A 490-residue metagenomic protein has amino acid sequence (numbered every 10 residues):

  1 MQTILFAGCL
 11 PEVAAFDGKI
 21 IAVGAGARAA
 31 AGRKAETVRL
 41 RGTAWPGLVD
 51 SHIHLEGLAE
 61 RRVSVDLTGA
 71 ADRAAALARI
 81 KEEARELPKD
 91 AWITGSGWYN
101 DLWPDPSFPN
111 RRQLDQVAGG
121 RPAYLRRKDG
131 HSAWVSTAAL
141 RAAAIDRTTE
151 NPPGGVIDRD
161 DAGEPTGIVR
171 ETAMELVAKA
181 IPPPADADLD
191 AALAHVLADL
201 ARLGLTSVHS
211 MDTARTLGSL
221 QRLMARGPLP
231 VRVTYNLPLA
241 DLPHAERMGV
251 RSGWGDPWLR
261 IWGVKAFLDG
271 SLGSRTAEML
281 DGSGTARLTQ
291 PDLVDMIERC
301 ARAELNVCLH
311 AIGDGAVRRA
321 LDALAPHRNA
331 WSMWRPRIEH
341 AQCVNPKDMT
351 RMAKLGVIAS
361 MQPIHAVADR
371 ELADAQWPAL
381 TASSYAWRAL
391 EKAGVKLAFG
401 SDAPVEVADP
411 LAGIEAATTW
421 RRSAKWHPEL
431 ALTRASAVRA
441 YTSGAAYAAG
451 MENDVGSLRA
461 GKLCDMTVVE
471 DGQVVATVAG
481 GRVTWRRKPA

Functional and structural regions predicted by a protein language model:
Q2-A7, E12-E246, A266-I312, A316 (+2 more regions): Divalent metal-binding segments
F16-D17, L268, R459-K462, A479: A cytosolic small-molecule/anion-sensing beta-strand core signal
H54, W258-R275, V357-A366: Non-cysteine beta-strand/loop elements that form the S-adenosyl-L-methionine
E83, G472-P489: P-loop/Walker A phosphate-binding loop and immediately adjacent motor/lid segment at beta-alpha junctions
S107-R111, M248, Q290, P346 (+2 more regions): Structural motif corresponding to alpha-helix initiation and N-cap regions
G218, R222-W258, W262, V344-T350 (+2 more regions): Extended hydrophobic/aromatic segments used for targeting, binding, or gating
S252-G255, R260-V264, L272-E278, I297 (+2 more regions): Non-catalytic terminal/interface segments that mediate subunit docking, oligomerization, and allosteric communication
E298-C308, I312-P336, H340-A341, P346-T350 (+2 more regions): His/Asp/Glu-enriched, well-ordered alpha-helical/loop segment that forms or immediately abuts the divalent-metal
